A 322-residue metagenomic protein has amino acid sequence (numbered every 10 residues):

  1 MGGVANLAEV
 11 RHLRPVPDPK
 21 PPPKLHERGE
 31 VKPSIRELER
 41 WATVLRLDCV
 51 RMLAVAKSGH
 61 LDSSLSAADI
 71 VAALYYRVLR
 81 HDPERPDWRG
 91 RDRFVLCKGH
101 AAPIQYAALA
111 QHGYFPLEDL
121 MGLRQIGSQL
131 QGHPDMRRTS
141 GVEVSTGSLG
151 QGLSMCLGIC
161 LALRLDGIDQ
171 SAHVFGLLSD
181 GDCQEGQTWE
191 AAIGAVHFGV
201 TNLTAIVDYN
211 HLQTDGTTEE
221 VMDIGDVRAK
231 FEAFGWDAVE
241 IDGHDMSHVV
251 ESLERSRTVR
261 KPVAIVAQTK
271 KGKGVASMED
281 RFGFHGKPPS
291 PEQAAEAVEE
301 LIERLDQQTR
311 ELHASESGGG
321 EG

Functional and structural regions predicted by a protein language model:
G2-E39, V44-F115, G322: HDAC/HDAC-like amidohydrolase catalytic core signature
G3-E9, M246-G322: Glycine/aspartate-rich loop-and-adjacent alpha/beta segment that forms the canonical ThDP
L47-S58, Y76-R80, A110, Y114 (+7 more regions): Generic secondary-structure signature for well-ordered alpha-helical cores
M52, S64-E190, V196-H197: Cofactor-binding active-site loop characterized by glycine-rich and histidine/acidic residues
D69, H100-A101, N210-H211, D245 (+1 more regions): Glycine-rich beta-alpha junction loops
V95, T204, E240, A264-V266: Structured core elements
Y106-A108, D135, Q187-W189, D215-E219 (+2 more regions): Short acidic, glycine/serine/threonine-rich loops at helix termini
G141, S145-S148, L153-R257: Thiamine diphosphate
